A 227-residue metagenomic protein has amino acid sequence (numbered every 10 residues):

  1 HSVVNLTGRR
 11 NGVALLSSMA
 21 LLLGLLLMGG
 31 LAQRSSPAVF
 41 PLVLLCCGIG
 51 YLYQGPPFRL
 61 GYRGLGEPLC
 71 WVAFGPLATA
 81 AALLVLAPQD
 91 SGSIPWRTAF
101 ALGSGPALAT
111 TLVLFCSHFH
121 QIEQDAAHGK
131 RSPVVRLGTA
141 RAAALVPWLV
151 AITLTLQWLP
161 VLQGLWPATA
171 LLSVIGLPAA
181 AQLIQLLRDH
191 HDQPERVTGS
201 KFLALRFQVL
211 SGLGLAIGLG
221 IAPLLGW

Functional and structural regions predicted by a protein language model:
H1-R34, K130-W166, F202-S211: Multi-pass membrane catalytic core of lipid/isoprenoid biosynthesis enzymes
H1-T7, L114-T139, L183-G199: Cytosolic, membrane-interface loops and tails of multi-pass inner-membrane proteins
S2-D90: Intramembrane alpha-helical segments
L25-P41, A78-S104, T155-T169, A216-W227: Helix-coil boundary and interhelical linker segments in multi-pass alpha-helical membrane proteins
L45-P57, A80-A81, S104-F119, I175-L187: Transmembrane alpha-helical segments that form the membrane-embedded catalytic/substrate-channel core of multi-pass
P68-L83, V135-T139, S200-L215: Small-residue-rich segments of transmembrane alpha-helices in multi-pass membrane proteins, especially helix faces
C70-I122, H128, A140-A144: Functional transmembrane core segments of multi-pass inner-membrane proteins
L162-W227: Extended hydrophobic alpha-helices typical of membrane-associated regions
